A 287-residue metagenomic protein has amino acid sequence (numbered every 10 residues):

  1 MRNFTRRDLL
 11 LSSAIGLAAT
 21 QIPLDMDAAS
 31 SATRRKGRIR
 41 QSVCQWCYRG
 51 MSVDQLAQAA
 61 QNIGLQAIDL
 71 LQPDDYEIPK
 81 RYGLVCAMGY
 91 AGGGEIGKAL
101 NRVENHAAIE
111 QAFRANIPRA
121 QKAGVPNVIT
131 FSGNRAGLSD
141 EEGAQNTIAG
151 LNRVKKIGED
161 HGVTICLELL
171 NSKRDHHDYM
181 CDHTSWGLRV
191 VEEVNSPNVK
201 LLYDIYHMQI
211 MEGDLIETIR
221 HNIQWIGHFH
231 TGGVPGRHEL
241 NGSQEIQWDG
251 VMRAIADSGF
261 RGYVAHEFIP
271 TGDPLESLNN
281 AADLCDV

Functional and structural regions predicted by a protein language model:
R2-R40, Q45-Q61, G124-P126, C181-Y203 (+1 more regions): Histidine-acidic metal/acid-base catalytic patches
S13-Q21, T33-R35, A99-K200, I210: Active-site acidic/histidine proton-transfer and metal-coordination neighborhood in alpha/beta enzyme cores
A32-C44, M88-A99, N134-R135: N-terminal small/glycine-rich loop or linker at the start of catalytic domains across soluble metabolic enzymes
C47-R49, Q72-D74, G92-G94, N134-A136 (+4 more regions): Active-site-proximal loop/turn and secondary-structure-junction residues that shape catalytic pockets, frequently
L56-D75: Catalytic domains of carbohydrate-active enzymes, especially glycoside hydrolases
Y76-K80: Active-site-adjacent beta->alpha loops and helix N-cap segments on the catalytic face of soluble alpha/beta enzymes
